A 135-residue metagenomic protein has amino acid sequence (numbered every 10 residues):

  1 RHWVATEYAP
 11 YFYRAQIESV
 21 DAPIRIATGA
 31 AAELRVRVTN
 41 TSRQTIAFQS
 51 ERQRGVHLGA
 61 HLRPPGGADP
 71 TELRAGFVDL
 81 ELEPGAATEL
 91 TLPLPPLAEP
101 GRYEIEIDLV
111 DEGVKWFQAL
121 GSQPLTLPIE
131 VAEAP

Functional and structural regions predicted by a protein language model:
H2-T28: Low-complexity, acidic Ser/Thr/Pro/Gly-rich terminal tails and inter-domain linkers that flank the onset of structured
V38-S42: Asparagine-centered strand-capping/turn motif at beta-strand->loop junctions
Q44-H57, E104: Short, hydrophobic/aromatic beta-strand segments
I46-F48, G113-P124: Beta-sandwich strand segments
R54-D79: Short beta-strand and strand-turn-strand segments in soluble, beta-rich domains
V78-T88: Short proline/glycine- and polar residue-rich coil/turn motifs
L94-G101: Short, surface-exposed loop/turn segments at beta-strand-coil junctions that are enriched for proline with nearby
G101-D111: Short, surface-exposed ligand- or partner-binding patches at beta-edge/loop junctions that are enriched in aromatics
